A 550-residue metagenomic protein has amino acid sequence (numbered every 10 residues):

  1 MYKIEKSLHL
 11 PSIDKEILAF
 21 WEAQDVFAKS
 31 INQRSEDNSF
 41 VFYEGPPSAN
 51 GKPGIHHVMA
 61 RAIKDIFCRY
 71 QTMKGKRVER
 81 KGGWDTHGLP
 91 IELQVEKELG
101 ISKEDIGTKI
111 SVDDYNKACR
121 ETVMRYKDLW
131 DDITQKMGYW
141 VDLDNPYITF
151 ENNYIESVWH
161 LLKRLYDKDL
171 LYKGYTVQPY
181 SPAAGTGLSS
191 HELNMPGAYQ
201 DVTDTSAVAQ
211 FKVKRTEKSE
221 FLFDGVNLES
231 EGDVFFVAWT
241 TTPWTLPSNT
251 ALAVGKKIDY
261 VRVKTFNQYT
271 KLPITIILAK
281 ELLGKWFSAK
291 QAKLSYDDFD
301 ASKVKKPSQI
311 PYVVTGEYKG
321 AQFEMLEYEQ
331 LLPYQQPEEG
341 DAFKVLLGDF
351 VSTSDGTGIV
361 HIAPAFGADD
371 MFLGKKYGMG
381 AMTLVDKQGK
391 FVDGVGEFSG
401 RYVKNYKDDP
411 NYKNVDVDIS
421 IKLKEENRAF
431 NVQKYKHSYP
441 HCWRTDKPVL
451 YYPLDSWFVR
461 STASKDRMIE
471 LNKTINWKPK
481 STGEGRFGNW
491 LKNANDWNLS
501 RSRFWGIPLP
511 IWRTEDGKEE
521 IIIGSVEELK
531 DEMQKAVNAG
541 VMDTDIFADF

Functional and structural regions predicted by a protein language model:
M1-Q268, A363-A368, L373-K376, G380-V395 (+3 more regions): N-terminal, positively charged nucleic-acid-binding surface of large information/translation enzymes
L18, Y166-M195, D298-F323, E329 (+1 more regions): Amphipathic alpha-helical
L143-Y147, K478-G483: Short, solvent-exposed helix-loop connector elements
G174, V208, R262, K271-L272 (+2 more regions): Feature 926 captures the class I aminoacyl-tRNA synthetase adenylation module centered on the KMSKS loop
A238, I359-A363, P479, G488 (+1 more regions): Short, well-ordered beta-strand elements within core beta-sheets of diverse protein domains
T250-L252, I258, K264-D386, S461-R467: Catalytic alpha/beta core of large soluble enzyme barrels
F391-N414: A short-motif feature that recognizes glycine-rich, charge-decorated loops that bind or process nucleotide phosphates
N411-L423: Glycine-rich and small/hydrophobic secondary-structure elements
